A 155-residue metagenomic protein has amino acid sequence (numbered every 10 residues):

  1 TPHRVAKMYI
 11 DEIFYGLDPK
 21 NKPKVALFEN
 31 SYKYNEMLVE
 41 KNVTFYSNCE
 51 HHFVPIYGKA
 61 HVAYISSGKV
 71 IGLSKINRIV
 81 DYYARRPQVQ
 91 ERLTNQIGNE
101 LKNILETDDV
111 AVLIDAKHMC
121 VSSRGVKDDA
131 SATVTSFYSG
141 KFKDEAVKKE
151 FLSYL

Functional and structural regions predicted by a protein language model:
P2-L155: A domain-level signal for the structural core that forms small-molecule/cofactor-binding pockets and catalytic centers
